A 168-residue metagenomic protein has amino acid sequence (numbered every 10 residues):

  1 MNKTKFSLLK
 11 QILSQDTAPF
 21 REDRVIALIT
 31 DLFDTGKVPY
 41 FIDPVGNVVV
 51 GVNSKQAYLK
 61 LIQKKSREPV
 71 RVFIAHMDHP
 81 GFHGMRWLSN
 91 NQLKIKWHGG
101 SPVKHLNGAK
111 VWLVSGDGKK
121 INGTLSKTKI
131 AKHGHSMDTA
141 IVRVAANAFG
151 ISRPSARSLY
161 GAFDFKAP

Functional and structural regions predicted by a protein language model:
M1-P168: N-terminal hydrophobic/helix-forming segments and targeting peptides
